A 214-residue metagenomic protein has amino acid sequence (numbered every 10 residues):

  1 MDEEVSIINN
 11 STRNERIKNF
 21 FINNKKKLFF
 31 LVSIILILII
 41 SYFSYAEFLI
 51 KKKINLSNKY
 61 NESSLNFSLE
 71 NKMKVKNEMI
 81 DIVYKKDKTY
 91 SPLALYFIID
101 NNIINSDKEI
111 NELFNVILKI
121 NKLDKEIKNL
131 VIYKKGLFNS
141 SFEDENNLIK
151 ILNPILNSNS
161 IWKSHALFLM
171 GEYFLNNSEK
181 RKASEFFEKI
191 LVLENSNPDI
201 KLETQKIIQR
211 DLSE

Functional and structural regions predicted by a protein language model:
M1-I37: N-terminal positive-inside, membrane-proximal cytosolic segments immediately preceding the first
D2-N10, L65, K119-I127: Acidic, proline/glycine-rich low-complexity intrinsically disordered segments
L38-N58: Transmembrane signal-anchor/signal-peptide helices with a preference for the extracytoplasmic
K53, K72-M73, D107-K108, E145 (+1 more regions): TPR-repeat structural position
E62-L93: Short extracytoplasmic
K74-I82, L113-I117, L152: Amphipathic alpha-helices of TPR/Sel1-like and other helical repeat/solenoid scaffolds
V75-K76, I110-N111, L148, A183: Solenoid-repeat scaffolds in large eukaryotic assemblies
K86-T89, L95, N102-N105, V116-E214: Soluble extracytoplasmic domains of inner/organellar membrane proteins
